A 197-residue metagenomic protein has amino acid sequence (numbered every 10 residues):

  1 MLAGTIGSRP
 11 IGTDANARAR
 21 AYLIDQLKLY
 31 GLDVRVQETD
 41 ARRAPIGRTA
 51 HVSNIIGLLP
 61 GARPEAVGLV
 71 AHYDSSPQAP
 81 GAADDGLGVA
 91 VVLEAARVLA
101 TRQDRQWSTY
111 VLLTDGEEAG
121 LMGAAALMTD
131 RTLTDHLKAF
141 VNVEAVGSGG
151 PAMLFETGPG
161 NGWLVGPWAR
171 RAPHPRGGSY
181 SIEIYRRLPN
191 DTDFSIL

Functional and structural regions predicted by a protein language model:
M1-L197: Soluble extramembrane regions of membrane proteins in the secretory/endomembrane system
